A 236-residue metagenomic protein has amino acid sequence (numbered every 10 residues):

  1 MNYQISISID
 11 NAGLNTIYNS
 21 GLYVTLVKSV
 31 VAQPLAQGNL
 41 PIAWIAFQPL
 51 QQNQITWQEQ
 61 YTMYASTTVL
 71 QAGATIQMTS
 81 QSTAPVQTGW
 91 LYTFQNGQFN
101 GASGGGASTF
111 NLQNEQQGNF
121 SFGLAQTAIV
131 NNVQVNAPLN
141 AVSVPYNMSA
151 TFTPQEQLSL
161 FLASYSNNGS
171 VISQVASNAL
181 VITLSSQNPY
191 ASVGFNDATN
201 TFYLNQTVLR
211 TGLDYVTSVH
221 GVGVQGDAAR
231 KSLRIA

Functional and structural regions predicted by a protein language model:
M1-A236: Intrinsically disordered, low-complexity segments enriched in small/polar residues
